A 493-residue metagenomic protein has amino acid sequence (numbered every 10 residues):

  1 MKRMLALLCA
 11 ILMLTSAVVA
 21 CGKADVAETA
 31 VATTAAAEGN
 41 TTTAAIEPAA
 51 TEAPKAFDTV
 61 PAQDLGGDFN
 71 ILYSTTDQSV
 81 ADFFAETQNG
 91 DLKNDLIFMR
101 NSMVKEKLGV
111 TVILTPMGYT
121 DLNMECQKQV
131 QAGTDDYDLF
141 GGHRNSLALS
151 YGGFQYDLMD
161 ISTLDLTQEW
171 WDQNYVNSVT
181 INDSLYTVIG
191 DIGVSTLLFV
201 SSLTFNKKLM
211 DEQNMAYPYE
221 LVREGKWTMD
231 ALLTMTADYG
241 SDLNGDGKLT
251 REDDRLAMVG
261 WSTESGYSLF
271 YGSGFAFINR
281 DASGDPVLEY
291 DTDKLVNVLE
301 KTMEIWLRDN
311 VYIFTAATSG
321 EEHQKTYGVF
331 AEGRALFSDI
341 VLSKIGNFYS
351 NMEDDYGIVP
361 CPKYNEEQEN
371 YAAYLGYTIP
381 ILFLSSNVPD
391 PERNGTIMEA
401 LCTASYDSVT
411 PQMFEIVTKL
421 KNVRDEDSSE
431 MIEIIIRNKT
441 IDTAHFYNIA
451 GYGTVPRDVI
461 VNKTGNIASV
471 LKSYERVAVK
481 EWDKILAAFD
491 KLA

Functional and structural regions predicted by a protein language model:
M1-A56, I71, V104, D136-G142 (+5 more regions): Gram-positive cell-envelope targeting signals
D64-D91, V110-T115, D138-L139, A257: Short, well-ordered beta-strand elements
L72, T134-F140, I181-L203, D211 (+1 more regions): Extracytoplasmic/periplasmic solute-binding protein
V80-G109, L203, K208: Short, polar/charged alpha-helical segment
K107-T180: Extracytoplasmic "Venus flytrap"/periplasmic binding protein-like
T204-K207, A372, Y377-P389, V409: A bilobed periplasmic-binding-protein/Venus flytrap-type ligand-binding module shared by bacterial periplasmic
L233-A237, S268-L269, F275-S319: Glycine-centered hinge/linker elements that transmit conformational signals in sensory and ligand-binding systems
F383-G395, T403-A493: Conserved C-terminal helix/tail region of periplasmic/extracytoplasmic solute-binding proteins
